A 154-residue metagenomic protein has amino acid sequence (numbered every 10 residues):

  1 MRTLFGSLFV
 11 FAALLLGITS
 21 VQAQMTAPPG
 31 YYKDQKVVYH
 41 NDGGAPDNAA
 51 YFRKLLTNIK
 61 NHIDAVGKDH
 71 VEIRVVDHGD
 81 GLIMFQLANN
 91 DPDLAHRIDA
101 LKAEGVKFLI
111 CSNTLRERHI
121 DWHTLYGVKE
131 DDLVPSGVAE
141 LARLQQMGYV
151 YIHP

Functional and structural regions predicted by a protein language model:
M1-F5: Positively charged n-region of N-terminal signal peptides that target proteins for export
S7-G17: Bacterial N-terminal signal peptides
I18-A23: Sec/Tat signal peptide C-region and signal peptidase I cleavage site
G30-P46, V76-D80: Acidic/histidine-rich, surface-exposed loop or edge segments in extracytoplasmic proteins
N41-L55, F85, N89: Short, glycine-rich nucleotide/cofactor-binding loops
Y51-G67: Histidine-anchored nucleotide/phosphate-binding helix
E72-Q86, T114: Acidic helix-start/capping segments at beta-turn-to-alpha-helix junctions
L87-P154: A cross-taxonomic marker for long C-terminal extensions/tails that follow the last structured domain
